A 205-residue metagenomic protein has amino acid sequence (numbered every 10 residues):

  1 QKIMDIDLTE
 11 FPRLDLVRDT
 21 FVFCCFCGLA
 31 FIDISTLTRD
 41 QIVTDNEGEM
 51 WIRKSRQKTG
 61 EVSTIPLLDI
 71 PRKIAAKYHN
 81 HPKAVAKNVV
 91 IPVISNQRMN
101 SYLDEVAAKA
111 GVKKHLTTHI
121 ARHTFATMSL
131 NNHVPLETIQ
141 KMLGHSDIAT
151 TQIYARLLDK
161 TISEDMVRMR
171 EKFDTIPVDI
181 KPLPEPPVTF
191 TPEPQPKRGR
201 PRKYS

Functional and structural regions predicted by a protein language model:
Q1-F31: Basic, Lys/Arg- and aromatic-enriched nucleic-acid-binding interface segment
K2-I3, C27, T36-A76: Conserved tyrosine-mediated DNA breakage-rejoining catalytic core shared by Y-recombinases
M4-L8, S35, R72, A76-N80 (+1 more regions): Amphipathic, well-packed alpha-helical segments that form the structural scaffold of globular domains
D15-T20, V93-Q97, K113-H133: Short basic/aromatic active-site micro-motif
V22, F26-D33, Y102-E105, R122-A149 (+1 more regions): C-terminal catalytic core of tyrosine-transesterase DNA break-rejoin enzymes
R56-G60, N96, L143, I148-R168: Catalytic-site neighborhood detector that most strongly recognizes the C-terminal catalytic loop/helix of tyrosine
Q57-A76, A84-E105: C-terminal catalytic core of Y-nucleophile DNA break-rejoin enzymes
V85, M169-S205: C-terminal secondary-structure termini that scaffold catalytic or DNA-interacting sites
